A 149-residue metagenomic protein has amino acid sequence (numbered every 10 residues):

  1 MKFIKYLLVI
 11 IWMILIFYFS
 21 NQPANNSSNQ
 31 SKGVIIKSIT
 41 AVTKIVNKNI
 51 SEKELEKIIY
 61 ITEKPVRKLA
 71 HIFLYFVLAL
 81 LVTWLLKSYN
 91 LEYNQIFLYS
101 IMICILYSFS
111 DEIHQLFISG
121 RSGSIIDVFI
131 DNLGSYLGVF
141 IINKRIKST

Functional and structural regions predicted by a protein language model:
M1-F73: "…centered on the first transmembrane helix and the immediately adjacent amphipathic helix/loop
K2-I4, L91-Y99, R121-I125: Membrane-helix interface segments
W12-M13, I96-Q115: Small-polar-interrupted transmembrane alpha-helices in polytopic inner-membrane proteins
Y18, A70, T83-K87, D111 (+3 more regions): Membrane-water interface at transmembrane helix exits
A41, I45, K87-E92, I146-T149: Membrane interface segments of multi-pass transport proteins and intramembrane proteases
K64-L78, I125-L133: Membrane-interface loop-to-helix entry segments
Y75-S88, L133-K147: Membrane-interfacial alpha-helical segments at the cytosolic side of multi-pass membrane proteins
S108-F129: Interfacial helix-loop-helix junctions of multi-pass membrane proteins
